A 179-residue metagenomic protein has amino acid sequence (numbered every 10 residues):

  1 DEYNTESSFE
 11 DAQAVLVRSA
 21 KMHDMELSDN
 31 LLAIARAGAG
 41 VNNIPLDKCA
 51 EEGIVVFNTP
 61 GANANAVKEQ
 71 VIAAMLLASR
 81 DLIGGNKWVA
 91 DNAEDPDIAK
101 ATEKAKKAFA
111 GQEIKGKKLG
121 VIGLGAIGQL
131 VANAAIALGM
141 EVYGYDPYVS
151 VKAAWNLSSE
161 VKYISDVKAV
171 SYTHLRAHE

Functional and structural regions predicted by a protein language model:
D1-A14, E141-Y143: N-terminal glycine-/charge-rich "phosphate-binding" loop or analogous flexible N-terminal tail
A37-G38, V55-N65: Short beta->alpha connector loops at strand-helix junctions that form conserved, small/polar/Pro-enriched
P60-K118: Phosphate-binding beta-alpha-beta segment of Rossmann-like dinucleotide-binding domains, i.e., the NAD(P)
L124: Glycine-rich Rossmann-fold phosphate-binding loop(s) that bind the pyrophosphate of adenine dinucleotide cofactors
I127: Hydrophobic/small residue at the entry helix of a nucleotide-binding pocket
L138-N156: NAD(P)-binding Rossmann-fold cofactor-contacting core
T173-E179: Conserved small/polar residues in nucleotide/adenosyl-binding loops
